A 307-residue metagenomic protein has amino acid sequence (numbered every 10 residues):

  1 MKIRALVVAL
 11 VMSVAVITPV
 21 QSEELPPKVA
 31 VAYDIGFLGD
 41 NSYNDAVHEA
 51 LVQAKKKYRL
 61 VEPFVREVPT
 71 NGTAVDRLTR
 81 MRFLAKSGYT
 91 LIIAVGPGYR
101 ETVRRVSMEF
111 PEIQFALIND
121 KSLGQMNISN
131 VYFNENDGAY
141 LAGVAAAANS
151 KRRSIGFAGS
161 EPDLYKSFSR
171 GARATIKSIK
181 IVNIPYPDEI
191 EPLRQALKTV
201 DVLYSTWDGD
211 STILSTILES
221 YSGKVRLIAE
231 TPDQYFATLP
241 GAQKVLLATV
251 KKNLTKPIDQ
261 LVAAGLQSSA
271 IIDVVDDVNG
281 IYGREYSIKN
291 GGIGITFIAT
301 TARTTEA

Functional and structural regions predicted by a protein language model:
V7-A15: Bacterial N-terminal signal peptides
K28-A50, A54, R66-R77, P97: Extracytoplasmic "Venus flytrap"
L51, Y140-N183, D273-A302: An alpha-beta-alpha
P63-F83, P185-L197: Structural motif
K86-P97, A116-I118, V200-G209, R226-E230 (+1 more regions): Periplasmic-binding protein-like
M108-Y132, D233-G241: Flexible loop/hinge segments that line or gate small-molecule binding clefts
S122-A145, F157-S160, G241-N253: Short beta-strand elements at the ligand-binding edges of bilobed clamshell
S220-T305: Extracellular/periplasmic periplasmic-binding protein-like sensory domains
